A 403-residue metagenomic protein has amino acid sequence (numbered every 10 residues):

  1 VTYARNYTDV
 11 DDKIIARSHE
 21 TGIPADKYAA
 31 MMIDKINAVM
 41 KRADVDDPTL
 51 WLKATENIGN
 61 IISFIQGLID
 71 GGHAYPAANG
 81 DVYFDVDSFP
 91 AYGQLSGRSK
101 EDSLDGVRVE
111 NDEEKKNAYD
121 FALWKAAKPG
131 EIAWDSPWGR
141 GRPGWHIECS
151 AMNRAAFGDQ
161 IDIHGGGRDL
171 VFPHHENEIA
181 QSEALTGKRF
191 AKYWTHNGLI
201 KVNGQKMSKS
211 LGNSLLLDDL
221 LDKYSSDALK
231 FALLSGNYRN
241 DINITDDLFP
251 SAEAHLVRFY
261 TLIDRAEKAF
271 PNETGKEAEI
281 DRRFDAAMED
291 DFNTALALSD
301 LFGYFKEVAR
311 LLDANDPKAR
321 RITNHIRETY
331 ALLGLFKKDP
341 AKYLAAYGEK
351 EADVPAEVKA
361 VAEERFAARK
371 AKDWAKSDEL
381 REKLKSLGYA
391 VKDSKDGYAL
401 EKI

Functional and structural regions predicted by a protein language model:
V1, N37, G59-E267: Alpha-helical recognition segments enriched in aromatics with Gly/Pro capping that present substrate-recognition
V1-D46, D393-L400: N-terminal, positively charged nucleic-acid-binding surface of large information/translation enzymes
A4-D11, I33-I36, D46-I61, N79-V86: Short, glycine/charge-rich beta-strand/loop segments that flank catalytic centers and engage negatively charged groups
D26-A29, I33, S150, D281 (+2 more regions): Hydrophobic face of alpha-helices
V39-R42, F64-G67, G71, Y75 (+3 more regions): Short alpha-helical functional segments enriched in proximate histidine and acidic residues
R42-T49, A74-Y75, Q160, R265-T274: Surface-exposed helix-capping loop/turn segments at secondary-structure junctions
E56, G144-E148, F292, L296-S299: Aromatic- and histidine-enriched alpha-helix N-cap/loop-to-helix transition segments that scaffold the rims
K206, N213-I403: Structural preference for alpha-helix termini/caps and helix-kink/transition segments
